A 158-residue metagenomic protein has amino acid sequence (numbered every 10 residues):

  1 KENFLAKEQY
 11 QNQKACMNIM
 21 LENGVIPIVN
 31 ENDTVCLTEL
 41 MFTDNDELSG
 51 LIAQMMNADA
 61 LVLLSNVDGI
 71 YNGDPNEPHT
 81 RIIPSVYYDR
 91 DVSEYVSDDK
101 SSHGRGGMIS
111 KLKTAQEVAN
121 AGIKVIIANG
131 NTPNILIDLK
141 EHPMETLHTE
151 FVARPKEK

Functional and structural regions predicted by a protein language model:
K1-K158: C-terminal catalytic "cap/lid" subdomain
